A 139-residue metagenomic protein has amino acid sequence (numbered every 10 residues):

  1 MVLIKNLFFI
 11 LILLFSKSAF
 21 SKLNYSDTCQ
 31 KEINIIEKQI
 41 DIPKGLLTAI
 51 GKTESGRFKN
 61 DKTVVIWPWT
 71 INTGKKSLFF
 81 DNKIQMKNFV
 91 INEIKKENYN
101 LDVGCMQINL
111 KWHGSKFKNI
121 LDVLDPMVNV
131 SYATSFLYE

Functional and structural regions predicted by a protein language model:
V2-L13: Sec-dependent signal peptide recognition, specifically the positively charged N-region followed immediately by
L7-F8, A19, L78: Residue-level detector of intrinsically disordered/flexible regions characterized by low predicted structural confidence
K22-E139: Catalytic glycan-binding domains that act on GlcNAc-containing polysaccharides
